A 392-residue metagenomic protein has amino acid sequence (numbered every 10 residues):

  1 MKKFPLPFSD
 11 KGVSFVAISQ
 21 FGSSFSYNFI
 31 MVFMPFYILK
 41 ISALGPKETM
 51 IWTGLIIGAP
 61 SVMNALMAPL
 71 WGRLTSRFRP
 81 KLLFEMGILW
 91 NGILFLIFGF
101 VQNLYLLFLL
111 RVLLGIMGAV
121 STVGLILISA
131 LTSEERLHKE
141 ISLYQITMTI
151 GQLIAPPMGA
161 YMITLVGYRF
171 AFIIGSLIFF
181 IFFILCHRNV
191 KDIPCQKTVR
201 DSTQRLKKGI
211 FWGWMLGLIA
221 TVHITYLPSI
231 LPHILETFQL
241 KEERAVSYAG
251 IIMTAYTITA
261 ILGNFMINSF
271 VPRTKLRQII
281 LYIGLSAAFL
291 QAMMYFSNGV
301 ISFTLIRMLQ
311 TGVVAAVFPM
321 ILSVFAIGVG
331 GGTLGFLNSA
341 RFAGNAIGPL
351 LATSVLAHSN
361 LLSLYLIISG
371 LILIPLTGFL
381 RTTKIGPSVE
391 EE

Functional and structural regions predicted by a protein language model:
F33-M50, S229-S247: Short amphipathic helix-loop junctions that connect adjacent transmembrane helices in Major Facilitator Superfamily/SLC
L55-W71, T254-M266: Central cavity-lining transmembrane alpha-helices of secondary-active solute carriers, predominantly the Major
L66-F98: Conserved MFS/SLC helix-loop-helix module at the cytosolic interface between two early adjacent transmembrane helices
M67-R79, G263-K275, L356: Helix-to-loop junctions at the C-terminal end of transmembrane segments in multipass secondary transporters
R79, F100-Q102, F296-N298: Helix-breaking motifs and short loop linkers at transmembrane-helix boundaries and internal kinks in secondary membrane
V112-M148: Cytoplasmic helix-loop-helix junction between adjacent transmembrane helices in 12-TM secondary transporters
V120-T132, A315-V329: Intracellular juxtamembrane helix-capping segments at the cytosolic ends of symmetry-related transmembrane helices
G330-H358: A late C-terminal transmembrane helix in Major Facilitator Superfamily
